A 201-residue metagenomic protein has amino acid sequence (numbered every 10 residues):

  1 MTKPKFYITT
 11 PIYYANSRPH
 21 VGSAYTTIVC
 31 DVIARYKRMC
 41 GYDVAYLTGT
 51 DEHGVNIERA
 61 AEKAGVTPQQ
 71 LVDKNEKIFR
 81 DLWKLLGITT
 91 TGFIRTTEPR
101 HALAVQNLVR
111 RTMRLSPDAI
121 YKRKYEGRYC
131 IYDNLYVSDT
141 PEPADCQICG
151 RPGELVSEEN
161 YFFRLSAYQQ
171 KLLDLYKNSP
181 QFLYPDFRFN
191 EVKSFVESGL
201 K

Functional and structural regions predicted by a protein language model:
M1-K201: N-terminal, positively charged nucleic-acid-binding surface of large information/translation enzymes
